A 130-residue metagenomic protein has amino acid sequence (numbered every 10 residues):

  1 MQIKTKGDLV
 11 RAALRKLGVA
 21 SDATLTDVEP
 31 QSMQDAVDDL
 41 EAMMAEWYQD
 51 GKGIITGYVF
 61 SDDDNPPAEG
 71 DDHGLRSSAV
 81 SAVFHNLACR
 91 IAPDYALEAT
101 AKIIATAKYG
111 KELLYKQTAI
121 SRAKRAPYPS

Functional and structural regions predicted by a protein language model:
M1-L75, D94-A101, T106, A119-S130: Conserved short "hinge" loops at termini or chain/domain junctions
S77-R90: Elongated alpha-helical scaffolds
G110: Aromatic-residue-lined binding/catalytic grooves and analogous aromatic/hydrophobic interfacial grooves in multimeric
L113-T118: Eukaryote-specific, cytoplasm-facing alpha-helical/coiled-coil scaffolding segments in long proteins
